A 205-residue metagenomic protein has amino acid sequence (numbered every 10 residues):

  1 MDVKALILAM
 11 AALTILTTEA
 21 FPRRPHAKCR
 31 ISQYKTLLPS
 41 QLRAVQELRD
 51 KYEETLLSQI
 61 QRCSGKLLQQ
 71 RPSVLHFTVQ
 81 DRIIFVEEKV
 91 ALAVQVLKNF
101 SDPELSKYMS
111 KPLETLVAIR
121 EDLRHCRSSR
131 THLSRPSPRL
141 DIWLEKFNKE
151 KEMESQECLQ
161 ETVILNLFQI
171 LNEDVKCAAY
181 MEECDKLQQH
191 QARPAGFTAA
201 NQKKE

Functional and structural regions predicted by a protein language model:
V3-A20: Cleavable N-terminal signal peptides of Sec/SRP-targeted secreted and luminal proteins
F21-E205: Extracellular/luminal segments of secreted precursors and ectodomains of membrane proteins
